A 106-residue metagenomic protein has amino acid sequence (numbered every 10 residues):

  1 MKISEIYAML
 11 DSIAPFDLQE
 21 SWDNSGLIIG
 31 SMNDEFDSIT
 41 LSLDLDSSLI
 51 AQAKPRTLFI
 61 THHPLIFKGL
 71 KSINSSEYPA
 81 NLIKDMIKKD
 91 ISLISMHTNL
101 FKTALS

Functional and structural regions predicted by a protein language model:
M1-S106: Hydrophobic structural segments
